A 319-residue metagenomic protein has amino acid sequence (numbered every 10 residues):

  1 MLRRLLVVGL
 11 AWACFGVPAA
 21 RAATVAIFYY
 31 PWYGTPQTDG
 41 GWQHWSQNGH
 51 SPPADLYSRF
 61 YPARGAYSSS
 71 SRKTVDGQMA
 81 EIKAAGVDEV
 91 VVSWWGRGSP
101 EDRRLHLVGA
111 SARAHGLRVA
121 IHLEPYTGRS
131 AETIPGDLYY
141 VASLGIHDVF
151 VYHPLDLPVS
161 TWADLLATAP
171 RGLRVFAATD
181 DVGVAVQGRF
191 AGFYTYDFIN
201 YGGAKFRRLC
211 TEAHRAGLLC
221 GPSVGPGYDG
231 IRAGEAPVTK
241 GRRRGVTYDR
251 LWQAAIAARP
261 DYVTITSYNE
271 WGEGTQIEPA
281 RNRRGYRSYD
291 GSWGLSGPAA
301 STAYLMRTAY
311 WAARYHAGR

Functional and structural regions predicted by a protein language model:
M1-V7: Bacterial N-terminal signal peptides that target proteins for export
W12-A19: C-terminal segment of classical bacterial N-terminal signal peptides
A22-R319: Glycan-processing catalytic domains of CAZymes
